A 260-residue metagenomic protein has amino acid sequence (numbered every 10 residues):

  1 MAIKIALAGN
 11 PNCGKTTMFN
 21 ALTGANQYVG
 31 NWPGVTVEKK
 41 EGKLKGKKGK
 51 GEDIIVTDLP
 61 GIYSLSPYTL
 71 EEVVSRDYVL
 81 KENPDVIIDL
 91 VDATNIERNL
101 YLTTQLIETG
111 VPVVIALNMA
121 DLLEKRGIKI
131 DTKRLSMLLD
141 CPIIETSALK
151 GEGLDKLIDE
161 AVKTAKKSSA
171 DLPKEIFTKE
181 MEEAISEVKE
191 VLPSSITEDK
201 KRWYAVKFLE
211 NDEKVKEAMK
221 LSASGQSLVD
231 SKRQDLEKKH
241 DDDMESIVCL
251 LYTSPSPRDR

Functional and structural regions predicted by a protein language model:
M1-T57: Conserved G1/Walker A P-loop phosphate-binding module
I55-P67: Switch II (G3) loop of P-loop NTPases
D58, N118, S147: Active-site glycine-centered loops adjacent to acidic/histidine catalytic or metal-binding residues that shape
S64-L65, E97-R98, L122-R126, E152-K156 (+1 more regions): Switch/connector loops and helix/strand junctions flanking conserved nucleotide-binding motifs in nucleotide-processing
Y78-E82, V86, L90-P142: Conserved C-terminal guanine-recognition region of P-loop GTPase G domains, centered on the G4
E124-D171: Canonical P-loop GTPase G-domain recognition
L172-K239, L250: Long, well-ordered amphipathic alpha-helical subdomains in the mid-to-C-terminal portions of large enzyme subunits
Y252-D259: Conserved small/polar residues in nucleotide/adenosyl-binding loops
